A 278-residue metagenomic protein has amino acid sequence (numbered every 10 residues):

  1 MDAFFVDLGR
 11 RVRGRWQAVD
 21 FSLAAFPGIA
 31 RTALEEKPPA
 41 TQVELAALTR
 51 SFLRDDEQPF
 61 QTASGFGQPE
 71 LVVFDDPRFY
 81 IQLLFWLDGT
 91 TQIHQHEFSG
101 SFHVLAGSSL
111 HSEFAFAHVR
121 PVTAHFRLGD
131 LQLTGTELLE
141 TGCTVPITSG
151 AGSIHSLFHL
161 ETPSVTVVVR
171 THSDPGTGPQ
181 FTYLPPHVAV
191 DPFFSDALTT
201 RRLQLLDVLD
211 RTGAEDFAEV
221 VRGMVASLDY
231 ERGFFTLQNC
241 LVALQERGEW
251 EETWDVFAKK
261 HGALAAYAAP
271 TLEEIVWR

Functional and structural regions predicted by a protein language model:
G67-L87: A short glycine-rich, His/Asp/Glu-containing loop-to-beta-strand
I81-Q95, T148-G150: Conserved short histidine dyad/triad with adjacent acidic residue
Q92-I93, H111-S112, G135-L138, I147 (+1 more regions): Short beta-strand His + acidic residue motifs that chelate non-heme Fe in jelly-roll/DSBH and cupin folds
F98-A117: Glycine- and acidic-residue-biased ligand/ion/polar-headgroup-sensing regions
S101-H103, H155-S156, E161-T177: A short hydrophobic beta-strand segment most commonly corresponding to one strand of the jelly-roll/cupin
H103, F116-S149: Short acidic-glycine-tyrosine-enriched beta hairpin
V167, T171-E219: Charged, amphipathic alpha-helical linkers/stalks
L209-R278: Intrinsically disordered terminal extensions flanking catalytic oxygenase cores
